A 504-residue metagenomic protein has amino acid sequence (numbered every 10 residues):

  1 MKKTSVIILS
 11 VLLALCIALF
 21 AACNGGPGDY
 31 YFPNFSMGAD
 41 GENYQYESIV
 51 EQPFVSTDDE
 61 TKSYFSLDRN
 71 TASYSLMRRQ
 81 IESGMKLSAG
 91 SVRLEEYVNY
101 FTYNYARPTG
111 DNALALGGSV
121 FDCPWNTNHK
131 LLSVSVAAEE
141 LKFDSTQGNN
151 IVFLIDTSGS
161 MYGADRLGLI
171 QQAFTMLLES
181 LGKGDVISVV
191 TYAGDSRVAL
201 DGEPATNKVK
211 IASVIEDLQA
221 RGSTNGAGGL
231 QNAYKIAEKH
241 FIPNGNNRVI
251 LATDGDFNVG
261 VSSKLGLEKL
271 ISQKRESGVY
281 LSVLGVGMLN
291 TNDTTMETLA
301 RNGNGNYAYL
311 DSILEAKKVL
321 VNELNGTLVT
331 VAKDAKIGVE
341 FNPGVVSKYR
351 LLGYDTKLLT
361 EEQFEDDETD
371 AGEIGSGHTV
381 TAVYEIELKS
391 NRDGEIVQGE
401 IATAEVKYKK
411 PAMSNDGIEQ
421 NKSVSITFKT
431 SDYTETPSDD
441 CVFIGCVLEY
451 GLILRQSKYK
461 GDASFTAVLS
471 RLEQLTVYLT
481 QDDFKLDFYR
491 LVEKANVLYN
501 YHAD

Functional and structural regions predicted by a protein language model:
M1-I7, V11-L13: Positively charged n-region of N-terminal signal peptides that target proteins for export
L19-A22: C-terminal motif of bacterial Sec signal peptides marking the signal peptidase cleavage site
N24-Y31, L116-D334, K389-V397, M413 (+3 more regions): Exposed acidic/Ser/Thr-rich ligand/metal-binding surfaces
P27-T61: Charged, compositionally biased N-terminal leader segments and the immediate start of the first structured element
E47-K130: Acidic/polar low-complexity segments with low predicted structural confidence
S56-D59, S63, T71-R78, S91 (+5 more regions): Long, acidic serine/threonine- and proline-rich intrinsically disordered regions
E82-E95, N99, P108, T330 (+1 more regions): Acidic, Ser/Thr- and Gly-enriched intrinsically disordered low-complexity segments
